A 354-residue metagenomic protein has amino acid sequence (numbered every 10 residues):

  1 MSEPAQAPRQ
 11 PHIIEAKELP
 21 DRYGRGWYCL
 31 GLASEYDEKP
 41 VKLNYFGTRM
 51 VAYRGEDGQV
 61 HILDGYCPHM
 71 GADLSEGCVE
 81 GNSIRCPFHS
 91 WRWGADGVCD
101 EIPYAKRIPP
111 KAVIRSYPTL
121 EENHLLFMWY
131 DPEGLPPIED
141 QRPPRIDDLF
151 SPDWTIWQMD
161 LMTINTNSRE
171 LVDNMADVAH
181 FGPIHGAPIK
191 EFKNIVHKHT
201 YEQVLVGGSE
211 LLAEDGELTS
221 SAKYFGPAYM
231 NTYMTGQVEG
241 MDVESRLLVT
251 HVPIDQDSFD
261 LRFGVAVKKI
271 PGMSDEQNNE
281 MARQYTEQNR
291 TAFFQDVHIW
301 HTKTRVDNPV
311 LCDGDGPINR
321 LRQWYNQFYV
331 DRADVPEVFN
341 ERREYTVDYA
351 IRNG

Functional and structural regions predicted by a protein language model:
S2-A16, C29-D148, Y349-G354: Rieske [2Fe-2S] iron-sulfur-binding domain
I13, P20-R22, C78, G182-E191: A short, aromatic/hydrophobic, helix- or strand-capping loop or linear motif that either lines the entrance/gate
L19, A33-E38, D153, D173: Short alpha-helical interface patches
L19-Y23, I270-G272: Short, positively charged
G24-W27, E38, N123, W154-M159 (+1 more regions): Sequence-level motif detector for i,i+2 pairs with an aromatic at +2
Q59, G134-G354: C-terminal catalytic domain of Rieske-type non-heme iron oxygenases
